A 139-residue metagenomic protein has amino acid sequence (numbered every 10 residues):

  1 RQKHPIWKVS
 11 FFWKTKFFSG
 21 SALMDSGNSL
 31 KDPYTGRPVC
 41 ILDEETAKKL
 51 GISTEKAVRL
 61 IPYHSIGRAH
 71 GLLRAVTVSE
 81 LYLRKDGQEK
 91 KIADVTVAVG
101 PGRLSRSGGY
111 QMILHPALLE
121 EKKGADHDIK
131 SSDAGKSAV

Functional and structural regions predicted by a protein language model:
R1-P33, R37-I41: Canonical alpha-helical transmembrane segment with a positive-inside/aromatic-interface signature
V9-F12, F18-S26, V58-E120: Aspartyl protease catalytic core from the pepsin/retropepsin fold
D43-E45: A generic membrane alpha-helix/interface feature
K48-L50: Short active-site loop/helix that positions an aromatic residue
Q88, A138-V139: Mature exported/compartmentalized surface modules and terminal targeting/interaction regions
H127-D128: Extreme N-termini of proteins with methionine-enriched Sec-type signal peptides or N-terminal signal-anchor
S131-S137: Helix-rich terminal scaffold detector
